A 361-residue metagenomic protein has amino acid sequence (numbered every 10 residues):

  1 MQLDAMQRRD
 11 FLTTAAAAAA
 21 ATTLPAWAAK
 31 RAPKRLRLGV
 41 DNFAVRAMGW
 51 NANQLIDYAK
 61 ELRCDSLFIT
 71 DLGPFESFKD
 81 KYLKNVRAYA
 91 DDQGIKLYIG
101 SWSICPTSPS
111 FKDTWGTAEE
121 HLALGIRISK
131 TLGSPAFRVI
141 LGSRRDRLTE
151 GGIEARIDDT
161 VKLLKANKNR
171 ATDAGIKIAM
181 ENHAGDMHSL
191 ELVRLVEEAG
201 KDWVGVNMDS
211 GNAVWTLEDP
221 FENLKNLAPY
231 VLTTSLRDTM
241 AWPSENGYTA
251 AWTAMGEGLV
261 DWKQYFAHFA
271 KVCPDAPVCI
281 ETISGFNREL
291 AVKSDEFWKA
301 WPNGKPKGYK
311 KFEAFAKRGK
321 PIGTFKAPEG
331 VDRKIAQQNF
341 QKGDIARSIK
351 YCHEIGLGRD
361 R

Functional and structural regions predicted by a protein language model:
Q2, R9-A21, W27-R37, N53-Q54 (+3 more regions): Histidine-acidic metal/acid-base catalytic patches
A16, A21-P33, I56, Y89-L97 (+2 more regions): Active-site acidic/histidine proton-transfer and metal-coordination neighborhood in alpha/beta enzyme cores
L36-D41, L67-I69, L97-S101, F137-V139 (+4 more regions): Hydrophobic faces of well-ordered beta-strands that scaffold small-molecule active sites in alpha/beta enzyme cores
L36-W50, D57, S66: Mature N-terminal segment immediately following signal peptide/propeptide cleavage in secreted/periplasmic
F43-V45, L72-P74, W102-C105, G142-R144 (+4 more regions): Active-site beta-loop-alpha junctions enriched in small/polar residues
Q54-L72, G133: Catalytic domains of carbohydrate-active enzymes, especially glycoside hydrolases
F68-R87, R144-L148: Glycine-rich, proline-tolerant flexible connector loops at the mouths of alpha/beta enzymes
S77-N85, D113-H121, G151-D159, M187 (+2 more regions): Alpha-helix N-cap and loop-to-helix initiation/capping positions
